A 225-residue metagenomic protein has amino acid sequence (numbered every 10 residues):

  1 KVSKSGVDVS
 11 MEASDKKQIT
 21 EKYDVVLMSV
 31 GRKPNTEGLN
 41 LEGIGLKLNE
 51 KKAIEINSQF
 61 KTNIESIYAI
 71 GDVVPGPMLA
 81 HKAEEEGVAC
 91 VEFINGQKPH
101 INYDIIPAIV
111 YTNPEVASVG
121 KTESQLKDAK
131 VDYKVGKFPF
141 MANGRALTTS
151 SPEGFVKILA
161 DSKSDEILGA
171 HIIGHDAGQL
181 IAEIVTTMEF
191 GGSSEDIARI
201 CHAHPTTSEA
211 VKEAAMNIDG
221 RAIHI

Functional and structural regions predicted by a protein language model:
K1-G6: A conserved short coil-to-beta-strand element within the FAD-binding core of flavoproteins
V9-A13: Short beta-strand segments that buttress and anchor functional surface loops
S14-D15, E50, S162-S164: Short acidic-glycine loop/turn motifs at beta-strand connectors
K16-T20: Short, mixed charged/polar active-site loops that provide acid/base catalysis or chelate metal/phosphate cofactors
E21-N95: FAD-site-proximal beta/loop scaffold in flavoenzymes
H81-D104, V131-D132, F190-G191: Internal hydrophobic alpha-helix adjacent to the cofactor/substrate pocket in enzyme cavities
N95, T112-T122, K127-I225: Flexible, glycine-rich terminal cap/loop adjacent to redox cofactors in electron-transfer oxidoreductases
P99-E115: Flexible, acidic loop-helix segments that line cofactor/substrate-binding pockets
